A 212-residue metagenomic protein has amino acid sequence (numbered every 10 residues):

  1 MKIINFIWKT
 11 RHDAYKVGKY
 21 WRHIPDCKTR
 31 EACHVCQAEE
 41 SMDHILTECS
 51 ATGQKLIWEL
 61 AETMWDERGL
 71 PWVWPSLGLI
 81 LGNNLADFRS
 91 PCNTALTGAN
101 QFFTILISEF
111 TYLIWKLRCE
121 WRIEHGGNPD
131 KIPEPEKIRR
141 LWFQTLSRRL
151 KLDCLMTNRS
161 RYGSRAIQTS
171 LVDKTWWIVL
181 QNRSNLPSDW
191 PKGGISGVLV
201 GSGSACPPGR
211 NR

Functional and structural regions predicted by a protein language model:
M1-R212: Family-specific functional microsites
